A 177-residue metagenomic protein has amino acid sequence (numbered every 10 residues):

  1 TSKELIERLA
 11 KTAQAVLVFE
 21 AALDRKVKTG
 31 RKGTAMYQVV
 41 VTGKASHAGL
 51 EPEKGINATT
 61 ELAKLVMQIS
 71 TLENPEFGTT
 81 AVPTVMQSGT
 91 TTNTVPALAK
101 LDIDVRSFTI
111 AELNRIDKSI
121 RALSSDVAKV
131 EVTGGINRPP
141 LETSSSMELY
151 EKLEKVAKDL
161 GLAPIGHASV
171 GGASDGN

Functional and structural regions predicted by a protein language model:
T1-K32, N74: Acidic/histidine-rich catalytic neighborhood of metal-dependent amide-processing enzymes
A21-R25, G30, Q38-N177: Metal-dependent amide/peptide-bond hydrolase catalytic core, centered on the "pita-bread" metallohydrolase fold
